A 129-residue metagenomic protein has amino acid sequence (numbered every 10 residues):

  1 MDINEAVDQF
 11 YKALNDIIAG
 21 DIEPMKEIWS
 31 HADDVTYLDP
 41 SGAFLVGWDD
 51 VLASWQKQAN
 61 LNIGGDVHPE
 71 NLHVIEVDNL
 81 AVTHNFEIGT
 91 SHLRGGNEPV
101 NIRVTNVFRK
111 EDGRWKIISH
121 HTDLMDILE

Functional and structural regions predicted by a protein language model:
M1-P24, S30, D34-E129: A beta-strand edge to alpha-helix "cap/lid" segment located at domain peripheries
